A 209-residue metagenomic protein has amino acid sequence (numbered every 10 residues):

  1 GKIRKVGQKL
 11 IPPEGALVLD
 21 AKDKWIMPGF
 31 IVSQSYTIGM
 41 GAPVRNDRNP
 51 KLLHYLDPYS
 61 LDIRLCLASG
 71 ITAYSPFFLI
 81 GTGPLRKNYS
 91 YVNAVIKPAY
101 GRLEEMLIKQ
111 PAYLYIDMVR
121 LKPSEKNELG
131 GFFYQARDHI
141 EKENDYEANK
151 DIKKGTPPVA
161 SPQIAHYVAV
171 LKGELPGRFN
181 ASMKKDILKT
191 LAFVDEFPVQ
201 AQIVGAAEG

Functional and structural regions predicted by a protein language model:
G1-M27: Histidine-rich, glycine-flanked metal-binding segment
Q8-A16, N149-P158: Short, glycine- and charge-enriched coil/turn segments that flank and shape catalytic ligand pockets
K9, S35-Y36, A42, L79 (+2 more regions): Short, ordered loop/turn segments at secondary-structure junctions
I11-P12, A68, Y89, V170-K172: Extracellular/periplasmic catalytic domains that process cell-envelope and extracellular macromolecules
G15-A16, I71, E174: Short, well-ordered alpha-helix to beta-strand connector turns
L19-K154: Divalent-metal coordination cores built from histidine and acidic residues
K51-L52, D151-G209: Active-site core of metal-dependent hydrolases
